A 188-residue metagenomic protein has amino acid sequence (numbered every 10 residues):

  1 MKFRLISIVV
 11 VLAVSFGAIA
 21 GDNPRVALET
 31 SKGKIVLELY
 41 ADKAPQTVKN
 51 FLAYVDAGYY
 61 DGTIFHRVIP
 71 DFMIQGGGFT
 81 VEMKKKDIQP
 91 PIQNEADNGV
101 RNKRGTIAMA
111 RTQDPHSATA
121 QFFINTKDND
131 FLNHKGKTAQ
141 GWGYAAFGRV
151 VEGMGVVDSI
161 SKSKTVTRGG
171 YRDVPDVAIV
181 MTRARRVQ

Functional and structural regions predicted by a protein language model:
F3-S7, F16-Q188: Cyclophilin-like peptidyl-prolyl cis-trans isomerases
